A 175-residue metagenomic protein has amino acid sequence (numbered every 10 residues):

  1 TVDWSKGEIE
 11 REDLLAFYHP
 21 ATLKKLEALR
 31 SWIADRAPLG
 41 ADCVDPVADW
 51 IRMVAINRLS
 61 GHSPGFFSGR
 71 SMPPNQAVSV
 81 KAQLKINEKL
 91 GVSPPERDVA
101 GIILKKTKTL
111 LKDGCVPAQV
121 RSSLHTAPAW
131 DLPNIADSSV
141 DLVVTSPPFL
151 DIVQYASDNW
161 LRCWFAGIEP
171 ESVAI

Functional and structural regions predicted by a protein language model:
T1, L132-P133, V140-V143, P148-I175: SAM-dependent methyltransferase catalytic-core segment centered on the flexible catalytic loop and adjoining short
T1-A37, I168-A174: Conserved phosphoryl-transfer catalytic core
D3, A16-F17, G65-F66, P148 (+1 more regions): Intrinsic disorder/low-structure terminal segments
A21-T145, L150-V153: SAM-dependent nucleic-acid methyltransferase catalytic core
